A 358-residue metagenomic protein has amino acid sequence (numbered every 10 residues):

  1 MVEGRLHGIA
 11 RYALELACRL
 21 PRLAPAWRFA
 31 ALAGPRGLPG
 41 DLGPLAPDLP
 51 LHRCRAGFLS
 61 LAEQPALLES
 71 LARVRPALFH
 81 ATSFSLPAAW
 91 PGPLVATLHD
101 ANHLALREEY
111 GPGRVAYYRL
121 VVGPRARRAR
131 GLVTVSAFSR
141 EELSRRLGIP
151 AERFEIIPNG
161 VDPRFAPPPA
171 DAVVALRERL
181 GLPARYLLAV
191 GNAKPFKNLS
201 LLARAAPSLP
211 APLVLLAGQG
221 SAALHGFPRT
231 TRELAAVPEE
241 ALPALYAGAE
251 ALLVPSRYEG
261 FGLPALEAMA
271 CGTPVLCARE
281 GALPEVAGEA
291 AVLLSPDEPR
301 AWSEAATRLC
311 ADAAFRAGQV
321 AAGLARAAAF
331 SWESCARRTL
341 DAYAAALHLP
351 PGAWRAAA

Functional and structural regions predicted by a protein language model:
M1-A358: Carbohydrate transferase catalytic cores enriched for Leloir-type hexosyltransferases
